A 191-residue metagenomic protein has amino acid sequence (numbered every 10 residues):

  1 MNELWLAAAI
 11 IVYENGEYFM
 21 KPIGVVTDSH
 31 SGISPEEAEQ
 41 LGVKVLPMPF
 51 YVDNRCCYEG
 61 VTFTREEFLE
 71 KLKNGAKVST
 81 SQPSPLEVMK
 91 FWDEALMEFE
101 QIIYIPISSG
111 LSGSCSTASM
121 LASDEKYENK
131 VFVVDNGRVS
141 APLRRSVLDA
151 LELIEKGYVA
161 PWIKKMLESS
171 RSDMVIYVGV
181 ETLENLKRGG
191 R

Functional and structural regions predicted by a protein language model:
L4-F19: Short, Lys/Arg-enriched N-terminal segments with co-localized hydrophobic residues within the first ~10-30 amino acids
P22, H30-K44, P49, R55 (+4 more regions): Mixed-charge interfacial surface used for oligomerization/domain docking and macromolecular partner engagement
C56-D124: Class I S-adenosyl-L-methionine
